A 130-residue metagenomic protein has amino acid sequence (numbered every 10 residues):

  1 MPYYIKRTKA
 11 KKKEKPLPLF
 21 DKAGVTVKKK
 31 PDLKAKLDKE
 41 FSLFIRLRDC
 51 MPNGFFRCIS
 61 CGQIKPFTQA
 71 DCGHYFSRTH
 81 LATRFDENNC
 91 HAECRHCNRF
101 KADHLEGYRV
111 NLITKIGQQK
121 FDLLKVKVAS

Functional and structural regions predicted by a protein language model:
M1-F44, D49, I64, L124-S130: A boundary/linker detector
D32, K36, P52, L81 (+2 more regions): A short glycine-/small-residue-rich loop at the edge of a beta-strand within enzyme catalytic domains
D38-F41, R48-R57, D86-C90: Short metal-coordination and nucleic-acid-contact micro-motifs, chiefly zinc-binding Cys/His arrays
K39-D49, E106-F121: Short, solvent-exposed linear motifs at loop/edge-of-secondary-structure regions
R57-C90: Histidine-centered nuclease catalytic patch
G62-P66, C90-G117: Short Cys/His-centered divalent metal-binding micro-motifs
R78-C90, T114-V128: Short microdomains enriched in Cys/His and/or Lys/Arg
